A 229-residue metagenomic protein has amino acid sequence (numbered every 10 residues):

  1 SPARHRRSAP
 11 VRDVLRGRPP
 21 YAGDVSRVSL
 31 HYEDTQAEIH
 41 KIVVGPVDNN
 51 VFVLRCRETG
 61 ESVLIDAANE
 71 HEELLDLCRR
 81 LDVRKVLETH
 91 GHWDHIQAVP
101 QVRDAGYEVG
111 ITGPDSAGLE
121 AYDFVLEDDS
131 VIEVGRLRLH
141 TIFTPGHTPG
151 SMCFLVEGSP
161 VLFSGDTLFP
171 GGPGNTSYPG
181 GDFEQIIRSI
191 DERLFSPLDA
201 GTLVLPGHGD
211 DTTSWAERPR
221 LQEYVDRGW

Functional and structural regions predicted by a protein language model:
S1-D13: Extreme N-terminal basic, low-complexity initiation segments that serve as generic localization/processing leaders
P20, V44-V53, R57-T59, A121 (+2 more regions): Active-site-proximal loop/helix segment associated with metal-binding centers of metalloenzymes
Y21-V25: Short, positively charged and aromatic/hydrophobic N-terminal segments
S29-L81, F154-G165: Conserved beta-strand hairpin/beta-sheet module of binuclear metal-dependent hydrolase folds, prominently
D48, S62, N69-H140, R220-E223: Active-site HxH/HxHxD metal-binding segment of metal-dependent hydrolases
L54, T89, T144: Conserved S/T- and glycine-rich ATP-binding loop of Class I adenylate-forming
C56, F124, D128-I132, L137 (+3 more regions): Conserved catalytic scaffold of divalent metal-dependent phosphoesterases
Y107, F143, P149-W229: Metallo-beta-lactamase
